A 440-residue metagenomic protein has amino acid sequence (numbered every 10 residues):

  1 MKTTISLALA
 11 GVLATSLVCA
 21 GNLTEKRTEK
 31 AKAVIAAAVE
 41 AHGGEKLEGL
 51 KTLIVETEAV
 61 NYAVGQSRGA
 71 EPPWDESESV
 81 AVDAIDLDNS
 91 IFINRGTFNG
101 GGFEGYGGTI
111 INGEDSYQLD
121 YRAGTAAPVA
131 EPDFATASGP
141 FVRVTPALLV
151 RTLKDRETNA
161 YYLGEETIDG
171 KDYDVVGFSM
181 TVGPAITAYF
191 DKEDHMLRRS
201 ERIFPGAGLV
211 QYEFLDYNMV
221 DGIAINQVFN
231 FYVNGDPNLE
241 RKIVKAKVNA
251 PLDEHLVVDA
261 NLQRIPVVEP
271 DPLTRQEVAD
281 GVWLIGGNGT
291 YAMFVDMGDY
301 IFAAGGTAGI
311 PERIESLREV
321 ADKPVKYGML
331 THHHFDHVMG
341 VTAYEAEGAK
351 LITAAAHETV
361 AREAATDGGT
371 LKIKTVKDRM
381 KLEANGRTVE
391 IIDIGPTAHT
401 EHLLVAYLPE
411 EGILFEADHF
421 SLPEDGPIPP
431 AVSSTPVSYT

Functional and structural regions predicted by a protein language model:
A8-S16: Bacterial N-terminal signal peptides
K26-A33, I110-A185, D194, F204-G208 (+4 more regions): Flexible, processing/modification-adjacent segments and terminal tails in exported/periplasmic/extracellular proteins
A37-G124, N159, G164: N-terminal mature ectodomain segment of secretory-pathway/periplasmic proteins
G49-E56, D88-R95, D169-G177, H195-R199 (+3 more regions): Short, hydrophobic/aromatic-rich segments at coil-to-beta transitions
D169-V257, Y407-P409, E416-A417, L422-P423 (+2 more regions): Gly/Pro-enriched, hydrophobic low-complexity segments that function as extracytoplasmic propeptides/linkers
N238-G298: Zn-dependent metallo-beta-lactamase
R275-E315, L403-L422: Conserved beta-strand hairpin/beta-sheet module of binuclear metal-dependent hydrolase folds, prominently
A308-I352: Active-site metal-binding motif and surrounding structural segment of the metallo-beta-lactamase
